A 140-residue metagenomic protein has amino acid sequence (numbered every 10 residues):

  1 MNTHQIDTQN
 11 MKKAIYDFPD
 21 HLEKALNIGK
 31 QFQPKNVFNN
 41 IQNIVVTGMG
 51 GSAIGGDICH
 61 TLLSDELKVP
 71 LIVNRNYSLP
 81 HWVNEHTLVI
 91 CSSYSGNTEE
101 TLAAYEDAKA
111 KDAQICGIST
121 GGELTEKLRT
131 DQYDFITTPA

Functional and structural regions predicted by a protein language model:
M1-L26: Cofactor-/ligand-binding subdomain signature composed of acidic, glycine-rich, tryptophan-containing flexible loops
Q5, Q9, Q31-Q33, Q42 (+2 more regions): Residue-identity detector for glutamine
K24-F38: A short, well-structured juxtamembrane/interface segment
F38-A140: Glycine-rich phosphate-binding loops that contact phosphosugars or nucleotide phosphates
